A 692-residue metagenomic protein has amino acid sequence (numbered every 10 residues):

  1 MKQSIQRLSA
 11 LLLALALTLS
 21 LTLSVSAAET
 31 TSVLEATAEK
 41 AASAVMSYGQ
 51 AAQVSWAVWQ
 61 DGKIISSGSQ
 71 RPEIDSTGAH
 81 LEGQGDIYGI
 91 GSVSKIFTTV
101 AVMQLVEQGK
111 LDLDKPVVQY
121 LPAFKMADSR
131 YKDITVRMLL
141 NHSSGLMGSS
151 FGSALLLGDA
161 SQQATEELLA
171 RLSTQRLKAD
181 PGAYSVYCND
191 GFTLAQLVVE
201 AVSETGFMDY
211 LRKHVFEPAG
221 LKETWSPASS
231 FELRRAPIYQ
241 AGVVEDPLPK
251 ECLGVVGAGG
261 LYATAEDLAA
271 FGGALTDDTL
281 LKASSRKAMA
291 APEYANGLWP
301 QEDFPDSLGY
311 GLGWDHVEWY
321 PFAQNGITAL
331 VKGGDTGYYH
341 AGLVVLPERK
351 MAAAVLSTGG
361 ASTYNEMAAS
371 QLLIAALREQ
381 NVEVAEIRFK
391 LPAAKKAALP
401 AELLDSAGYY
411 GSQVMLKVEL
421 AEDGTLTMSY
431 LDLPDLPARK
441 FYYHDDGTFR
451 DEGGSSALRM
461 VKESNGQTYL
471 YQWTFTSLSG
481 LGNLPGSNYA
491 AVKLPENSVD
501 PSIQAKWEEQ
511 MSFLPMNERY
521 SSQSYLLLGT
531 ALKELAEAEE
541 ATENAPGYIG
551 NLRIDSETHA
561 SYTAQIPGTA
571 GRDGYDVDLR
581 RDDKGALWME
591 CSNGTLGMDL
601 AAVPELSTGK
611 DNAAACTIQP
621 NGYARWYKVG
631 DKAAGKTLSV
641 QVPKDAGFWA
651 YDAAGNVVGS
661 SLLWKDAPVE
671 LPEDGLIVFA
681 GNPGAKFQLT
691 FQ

Functional and structural regions predicted by a protein language model:
M1-L12: Bacterial N-terminal signal peptides that target proteins for export
L12-T22: Bacterial N-terminal signal peptides
L21-E29: Sec-dependent signal peptide cleavage junction
E29-S67, R212, C252-Q692: Catalytic loop of the DD-peptidase/beta-lactamase superfamily, centered on the K-T-G motif and neighboring
V33, T37-A41, S92, F97-A101 (+11 more regions): Extracytoplasmic/secreted proteins, especially bacterial periplasmic and envelope-associated proteins
S43-L81, L113, L156-G158, Q162 (+4 more regions): A short, well-structured edge-of-sheet supersecondary motif
S47-S55, T77-L139, K178-D190, V256-G259: Short active-site loop at a secondary-structure junction that contains or immediately precedes the catalytic residue(s)
I74, S129-G337, A341-G342: Short, surface-exposed loop or secondary-structure junction motifs that flank catalytic or metal-binding residues
